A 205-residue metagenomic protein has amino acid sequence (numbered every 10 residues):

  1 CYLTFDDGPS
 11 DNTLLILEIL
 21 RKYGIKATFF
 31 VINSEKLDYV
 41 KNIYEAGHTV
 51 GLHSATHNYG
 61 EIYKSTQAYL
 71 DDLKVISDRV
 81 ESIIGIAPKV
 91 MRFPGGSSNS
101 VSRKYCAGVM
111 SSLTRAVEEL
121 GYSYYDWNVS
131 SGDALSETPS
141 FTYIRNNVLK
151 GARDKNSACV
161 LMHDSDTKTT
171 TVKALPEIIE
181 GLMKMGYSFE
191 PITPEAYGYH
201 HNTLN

Functional and structural regions predicted by a protein language model:
C1-P88, G181, Y197: Active-site beta->alpha N-cap acidic-glycine motif
L15, Y59-L161, S165-M183, Y187-S188 (+2 more regions): Catalytic domains of cell-wall/extracellular-matrix polysaccharide-remodeling enzymes, centered on de-N-acetylation
